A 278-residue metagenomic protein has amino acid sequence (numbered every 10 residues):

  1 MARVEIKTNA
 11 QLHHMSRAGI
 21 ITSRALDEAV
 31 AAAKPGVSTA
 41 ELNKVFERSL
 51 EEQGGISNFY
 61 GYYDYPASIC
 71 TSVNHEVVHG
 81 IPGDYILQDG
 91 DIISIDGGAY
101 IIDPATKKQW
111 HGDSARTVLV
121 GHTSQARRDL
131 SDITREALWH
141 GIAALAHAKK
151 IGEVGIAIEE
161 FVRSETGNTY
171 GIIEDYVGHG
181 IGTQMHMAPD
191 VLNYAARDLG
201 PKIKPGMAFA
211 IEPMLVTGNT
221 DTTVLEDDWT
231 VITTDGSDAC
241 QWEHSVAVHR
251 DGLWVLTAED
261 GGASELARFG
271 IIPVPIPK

Functional and structural regions predicted by a protein language model:
M1-K278: Active-site neighborhoods and metal-handling regions in enzymes and metal-associated proteins
